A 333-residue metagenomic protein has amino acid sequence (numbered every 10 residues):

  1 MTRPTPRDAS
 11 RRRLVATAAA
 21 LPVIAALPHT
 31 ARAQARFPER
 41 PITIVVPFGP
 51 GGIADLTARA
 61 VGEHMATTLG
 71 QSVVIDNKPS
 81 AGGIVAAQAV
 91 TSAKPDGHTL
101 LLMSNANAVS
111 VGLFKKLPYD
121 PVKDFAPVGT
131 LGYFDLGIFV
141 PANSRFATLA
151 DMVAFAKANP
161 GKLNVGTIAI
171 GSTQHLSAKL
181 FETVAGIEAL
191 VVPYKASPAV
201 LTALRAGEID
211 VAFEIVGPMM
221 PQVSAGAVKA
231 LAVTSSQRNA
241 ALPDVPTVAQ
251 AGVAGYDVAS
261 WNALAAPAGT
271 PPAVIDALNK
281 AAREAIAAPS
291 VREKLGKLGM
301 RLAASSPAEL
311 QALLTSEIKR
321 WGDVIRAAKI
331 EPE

Functional and structural regions predicted by a protein language model:
M1-A26: N-terminal secretory signal peptides
A18, P41, S72, N77 (+14 more regions): Conserved functional loop/turn residues at catalytic and ligand-binding sites
P28-T30: N-terminal signal peptide c-region/cleavage motif recognized by signal peptidases
A33-K123, K162, I187-D210, A304 (+1 more regions): N-terminal (or domain-start) structured segment
E39-P41, V184, S224, Q250 (+1 more regions): An extracytoplasmic/periplasmic, membrane-proximal ligand-sensing/linker region
S92-G97, G112-A199, V248, W261-E293: Hinge/capping helix and adjacent helix->loop/strand transition within the periplasmic-binding protein
L102-N107, A196-S197, E214-M219, V233-S236 (+2 more regions): Beta->alpha turn/N-cap motifs
Y133, M219-A287, S316-K319: C-terminal lobe and pocket-closing loops of periplasmic/extracytoplasmic Venus-flytrap solute-binding proteins
